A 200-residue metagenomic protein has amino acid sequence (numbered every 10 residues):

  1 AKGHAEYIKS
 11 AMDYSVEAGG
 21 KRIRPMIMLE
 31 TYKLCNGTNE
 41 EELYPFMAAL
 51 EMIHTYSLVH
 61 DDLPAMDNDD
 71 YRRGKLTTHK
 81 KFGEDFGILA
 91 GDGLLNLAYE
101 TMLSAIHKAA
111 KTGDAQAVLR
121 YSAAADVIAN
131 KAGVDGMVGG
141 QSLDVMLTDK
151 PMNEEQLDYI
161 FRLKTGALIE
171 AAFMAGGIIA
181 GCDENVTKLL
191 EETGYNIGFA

Functional and structural regions predicted by a protein language model:
G3-A200: Mg2+-dependent prenyl diphosphate-binding active-site environment of isoprenoid biosynthetic enzymes
